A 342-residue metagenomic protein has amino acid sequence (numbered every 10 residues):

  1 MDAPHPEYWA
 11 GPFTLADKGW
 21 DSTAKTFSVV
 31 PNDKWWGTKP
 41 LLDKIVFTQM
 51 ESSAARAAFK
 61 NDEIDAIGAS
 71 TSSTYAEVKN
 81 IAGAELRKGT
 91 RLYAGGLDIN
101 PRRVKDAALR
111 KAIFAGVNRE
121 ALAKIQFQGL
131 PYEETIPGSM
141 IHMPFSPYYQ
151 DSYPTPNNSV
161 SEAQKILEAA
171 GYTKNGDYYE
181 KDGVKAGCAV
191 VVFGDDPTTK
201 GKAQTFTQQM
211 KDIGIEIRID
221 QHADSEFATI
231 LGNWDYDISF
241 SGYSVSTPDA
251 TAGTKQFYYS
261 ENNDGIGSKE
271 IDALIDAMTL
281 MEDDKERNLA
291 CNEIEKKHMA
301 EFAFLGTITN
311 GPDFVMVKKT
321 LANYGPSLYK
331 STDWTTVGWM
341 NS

Functional and structural regions predicted by a protein language model:
M1-K39, K44, A54, V160 (+1 more regions): Gly/Pro-rich hinge or "lid" segments in bacterial periplasmic/extracellular proteins
A3, D98-R102, L109-A112, Y148-P156 (+3 more regions): Second-shell loop/turn segments in exported
G11-A16, K25-S28, D43-Q49, A66 (+2 more regions): Short, well-ordered beta-strand elements
S28-V30, K105-Q208, E293, N341: Append "and occasionally in soluble cytosolic enzymes with long acidic Gly/Pro-rich linkers
P31-E77, E216, A223: Ligand-site clamp/hinge motif
S53-D65, N80-I81, A108, Q204-I213 (+1 more regions): Short helices/loops that flank or line small-molecule/ion binding pockets
S70-I81, V245-A250: A ligand-binding cleft/hinge motif common to bilobed small-molecule-binding domains
V117-Y149, T198-T207, L231-S342: Detector for C-terminal structural segments
